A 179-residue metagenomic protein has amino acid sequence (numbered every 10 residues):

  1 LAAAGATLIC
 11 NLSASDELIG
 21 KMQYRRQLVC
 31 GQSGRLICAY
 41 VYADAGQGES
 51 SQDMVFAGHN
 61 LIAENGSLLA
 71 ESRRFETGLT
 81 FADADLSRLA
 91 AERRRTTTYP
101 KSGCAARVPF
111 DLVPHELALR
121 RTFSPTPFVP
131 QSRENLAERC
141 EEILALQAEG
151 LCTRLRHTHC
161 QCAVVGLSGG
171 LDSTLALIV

Functional and structural regions predicted by a protein language model:
L1-T80: CN hydrolase (nitrilase-like) catalytic-core segments centered on the catalytic cysteine and neighboring Lys/Glu
I9-L12, S124-P130, C160: Short acidic (Asp/Glu) and glycine-rich catalytic loops that position anionic groups and cofactors
C10, C30, C38, C104 (+3 more regions): Generic recognition of cysteine residues
G20, E92, L175: Short acidic, gly/pro-rich beta-turn/loop elements at beta-sheet edges and active-site/ligand-binding grooves
Q23, K101-G103, L177: A generic membrane alpha-helix/interface feature
G34, C38, S87, T98 (+2 more regions): Generic secondary-structure signature for well-ordered alpha-helical cores
F81-E141, A145-L146: Catalytic P-loop NTP-binding/switch module of NTPases
L112, N135-V179: ATP-dependent adenylation/nucleotidyltransferase module used to activate substrates
